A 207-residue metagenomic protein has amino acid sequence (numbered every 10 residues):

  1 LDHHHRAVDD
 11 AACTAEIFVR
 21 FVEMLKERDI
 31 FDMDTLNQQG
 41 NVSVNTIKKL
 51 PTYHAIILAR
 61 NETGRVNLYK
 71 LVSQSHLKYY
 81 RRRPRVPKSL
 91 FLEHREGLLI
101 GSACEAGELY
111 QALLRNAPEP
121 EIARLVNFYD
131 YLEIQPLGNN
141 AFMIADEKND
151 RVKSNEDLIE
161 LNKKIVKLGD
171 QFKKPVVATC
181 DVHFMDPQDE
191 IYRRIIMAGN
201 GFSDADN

Functional and structural regions predicted by a protein language model:
L1-N207: Phosphodiester-processing cores and adjacent nucleic acid-binding clamps
